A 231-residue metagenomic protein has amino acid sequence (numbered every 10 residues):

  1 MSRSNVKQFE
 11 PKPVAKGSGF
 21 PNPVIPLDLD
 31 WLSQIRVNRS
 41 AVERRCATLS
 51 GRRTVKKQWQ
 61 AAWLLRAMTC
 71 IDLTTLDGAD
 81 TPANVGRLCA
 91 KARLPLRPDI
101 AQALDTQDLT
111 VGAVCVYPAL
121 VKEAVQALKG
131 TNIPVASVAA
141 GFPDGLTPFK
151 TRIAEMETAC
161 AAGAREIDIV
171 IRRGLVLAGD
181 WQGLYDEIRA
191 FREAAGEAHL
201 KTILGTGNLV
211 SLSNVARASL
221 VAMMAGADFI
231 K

Functional and structural regions predicted by a protein language model:
S2-Q102, Q107, G112: Alpha/beta catalytic barrel-like cores
Q58-M68, A79-L109, A119-K231: Alpha/beta enzyme core
V114-V116: Short, hydrophobic beta-strand segments that form beta-sheet elements in well-ordered domains
